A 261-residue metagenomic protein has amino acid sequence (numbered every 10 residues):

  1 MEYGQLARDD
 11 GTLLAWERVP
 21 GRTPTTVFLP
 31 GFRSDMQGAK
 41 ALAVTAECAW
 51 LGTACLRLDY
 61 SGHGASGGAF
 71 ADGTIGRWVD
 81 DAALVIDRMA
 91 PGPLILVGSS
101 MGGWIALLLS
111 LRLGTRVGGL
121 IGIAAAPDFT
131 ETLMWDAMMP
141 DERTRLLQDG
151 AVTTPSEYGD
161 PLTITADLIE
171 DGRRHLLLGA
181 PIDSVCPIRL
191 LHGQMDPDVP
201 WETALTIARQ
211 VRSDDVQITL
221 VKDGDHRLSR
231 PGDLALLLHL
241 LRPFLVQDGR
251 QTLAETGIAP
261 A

Functional and structural regions predicted by a protein language model:
M1-G21, R230: N-terminal cap/lid segment of alpha/beta-hydrolase-fold proteins
T23-G31: Short beta-strand element of the alpha/beta-hydrolase
F32-T45, E202: The serine-hydrolase catalytic nucleophile loop
R33, Y60-A65, P127, D225: Alpha/beta-hydrolase active-site loop signature
T45-G67: Conserved alpha/beta-hydrolase
D72-M89: Alpha/beta-hydrolase active-site loop
I95, R116-V221, D225-A261: The alpha/beta-hydrolase serine catalytic core
G98-A106: Gly/Ala-rich beta-loop-alpha elbow adjacent to hydrolase catalytic centers
